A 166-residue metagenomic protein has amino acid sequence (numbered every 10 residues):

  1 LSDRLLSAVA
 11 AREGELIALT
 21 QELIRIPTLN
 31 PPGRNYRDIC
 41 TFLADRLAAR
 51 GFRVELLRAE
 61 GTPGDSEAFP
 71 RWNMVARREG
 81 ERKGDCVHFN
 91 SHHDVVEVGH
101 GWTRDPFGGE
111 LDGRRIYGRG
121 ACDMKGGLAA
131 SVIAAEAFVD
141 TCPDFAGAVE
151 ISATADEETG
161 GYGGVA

Functional and structural regions predicted by a protein language model:
L1-R119, D140-A146: Acidic/His- and Gly-rich active-site-bordering loop/insert found across diverse amide/peptide-bond hydrolases
M124-A166: Acidic/histidine-rich catalytic neighborhood of metal-dependent amide-processing enzymes
